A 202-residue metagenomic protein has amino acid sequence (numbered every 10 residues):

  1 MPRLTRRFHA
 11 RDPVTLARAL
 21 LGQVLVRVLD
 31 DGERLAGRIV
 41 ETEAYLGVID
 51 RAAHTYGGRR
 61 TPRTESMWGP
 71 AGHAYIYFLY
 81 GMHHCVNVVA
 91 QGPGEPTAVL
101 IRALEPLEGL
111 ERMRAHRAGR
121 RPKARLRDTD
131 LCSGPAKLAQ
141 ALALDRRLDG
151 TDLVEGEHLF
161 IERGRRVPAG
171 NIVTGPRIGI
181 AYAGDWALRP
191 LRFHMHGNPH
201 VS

Functional and structural regions predicted by a protein language model:
M1-S202: Conserved, well-structured core segments that form or line functional sites
